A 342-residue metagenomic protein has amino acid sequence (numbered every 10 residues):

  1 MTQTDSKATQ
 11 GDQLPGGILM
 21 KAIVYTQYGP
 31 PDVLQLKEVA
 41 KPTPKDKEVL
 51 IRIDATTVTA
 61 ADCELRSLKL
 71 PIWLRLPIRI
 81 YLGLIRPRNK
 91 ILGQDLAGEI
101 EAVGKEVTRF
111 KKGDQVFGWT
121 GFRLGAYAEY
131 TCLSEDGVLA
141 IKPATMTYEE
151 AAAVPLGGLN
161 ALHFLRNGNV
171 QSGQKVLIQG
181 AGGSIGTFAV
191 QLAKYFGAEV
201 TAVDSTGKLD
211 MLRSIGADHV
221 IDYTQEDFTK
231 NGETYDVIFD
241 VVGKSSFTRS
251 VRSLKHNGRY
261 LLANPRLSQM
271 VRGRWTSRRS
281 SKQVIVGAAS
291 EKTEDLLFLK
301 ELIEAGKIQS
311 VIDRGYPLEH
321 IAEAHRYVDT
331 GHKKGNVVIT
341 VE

Functional and structural regions predicted by a protein language model:
Q3, K7-G17, K292-E342: C-terminal hydrophobic helical "lid"/dimerization subdomain of Rossmann-like NAD(P)H-dependent oxidoreductases
A40-T57, P71-F122: Glycine-rich beta-strand-centered segment in the early N-terminal region that forms part of a ligand/cofactor-binding
Q115, K175, G258-R259: Short glycine-centered segments of the SAM/dcSAM-binding site in methyltransferase folds
F122-E135: A structural motif shared across PLP-dependent enzymes of the aminotransferase-like
A151-D222: Mid-domain Rossmann-like dinucleotide-binding core that forms the NAD(H)/NADP(H) cofactor-binding site
D204, V242-I308, T340-E342: Glycine-rich phosphate-binding loop and adjacent beta-alpha segment of Rossmann(oid) nucleotide-cofactor-binding
K230-V237: A short acidic, Gly/Pro-enriched loop at the edge of an enzyme's catalytic core that lines a small-molecule cofactor
